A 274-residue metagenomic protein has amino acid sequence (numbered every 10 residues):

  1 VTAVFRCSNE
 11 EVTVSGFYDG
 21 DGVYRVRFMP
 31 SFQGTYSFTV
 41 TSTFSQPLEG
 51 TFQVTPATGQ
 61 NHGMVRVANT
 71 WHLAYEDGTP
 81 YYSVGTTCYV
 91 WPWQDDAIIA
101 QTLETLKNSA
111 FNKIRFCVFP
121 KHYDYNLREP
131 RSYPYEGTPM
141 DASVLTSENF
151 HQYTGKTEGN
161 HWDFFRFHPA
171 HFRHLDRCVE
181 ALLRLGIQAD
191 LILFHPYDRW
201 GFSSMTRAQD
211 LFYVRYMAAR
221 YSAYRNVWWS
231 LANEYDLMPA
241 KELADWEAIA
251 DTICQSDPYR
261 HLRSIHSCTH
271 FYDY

Functional and structural regions predicted by a protein language model:
V4, E10-H72, D77, P92-W93: Extended acidic/polar, glycine-enriched regions that form or flank non-catalytic beta-rich accessory modules
A57-Y274: Active-site mouth of glycoside hydrolases
